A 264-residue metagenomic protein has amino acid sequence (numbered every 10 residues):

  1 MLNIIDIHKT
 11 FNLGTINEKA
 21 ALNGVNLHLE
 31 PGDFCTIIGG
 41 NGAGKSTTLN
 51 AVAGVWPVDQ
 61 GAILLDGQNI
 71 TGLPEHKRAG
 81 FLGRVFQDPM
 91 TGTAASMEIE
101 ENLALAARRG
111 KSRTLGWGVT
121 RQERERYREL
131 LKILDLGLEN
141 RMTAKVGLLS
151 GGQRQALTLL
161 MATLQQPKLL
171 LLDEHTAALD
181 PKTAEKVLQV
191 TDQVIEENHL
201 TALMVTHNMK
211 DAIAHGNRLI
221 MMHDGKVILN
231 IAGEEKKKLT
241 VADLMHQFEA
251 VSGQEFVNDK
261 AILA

Functional and structural regions predicted by a protein language model:
M1, T10-G24, P74: A short, flexible loop at the N-terminus of ABC-type nucleotide-binding domains that lies
T15, P57, N69-G83, T91 (+3 more regions): ABC ATPase NBD coupling module
I38-G40: The feature captures the beta-strand-to-loop junction immediately N-terminal to the Walker
A53: Helix-to-loop junction immediately C-terminal to a conserved catalytic motif
G61-N69, L229-I231: Conserved ABC transporter NBD signature motif
A162-T163: ABC ATPase C-loop
T206-H207: H-loop/switch region of ABC-family ATPase nucleotide-binding domains
K226-A250: Conserved beta-strand-loop-alpha-helix hinge in the C-terminal portion of ABC ATPase nucleotide-binding domains
